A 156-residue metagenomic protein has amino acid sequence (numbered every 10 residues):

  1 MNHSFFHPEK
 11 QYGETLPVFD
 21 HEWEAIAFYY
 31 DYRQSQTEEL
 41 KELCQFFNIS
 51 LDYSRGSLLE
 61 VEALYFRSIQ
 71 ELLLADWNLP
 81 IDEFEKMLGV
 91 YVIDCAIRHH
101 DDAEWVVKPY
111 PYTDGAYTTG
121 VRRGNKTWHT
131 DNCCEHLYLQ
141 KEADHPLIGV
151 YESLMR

Functional and structural regions predicted by a protein language model:
N2-E83: N-terminal low-complexity, intrinsically disordered segments
H3, H7, H21, H99-H100 (+3 more regions): Histidine (H) residue identity feature
Q34-T37, Q70, D102, A143 (+1 more regions): Short linear sequence elements within intrinsically disordered, low-complexity coil regions
Y65, Y91, W105, Y151-E152: Aromatic side chains
S68, C95, H99-H100, L137 (+1 more regions): Generic structural signal for hydrophobic core residues of well-folded globular domains
L79-C134: Amphipathic protein-protein interaction modules
T118-R156: A recognition module on extended beta-rich or small alphabeta surfaces enriched in W/G with H and D/E
